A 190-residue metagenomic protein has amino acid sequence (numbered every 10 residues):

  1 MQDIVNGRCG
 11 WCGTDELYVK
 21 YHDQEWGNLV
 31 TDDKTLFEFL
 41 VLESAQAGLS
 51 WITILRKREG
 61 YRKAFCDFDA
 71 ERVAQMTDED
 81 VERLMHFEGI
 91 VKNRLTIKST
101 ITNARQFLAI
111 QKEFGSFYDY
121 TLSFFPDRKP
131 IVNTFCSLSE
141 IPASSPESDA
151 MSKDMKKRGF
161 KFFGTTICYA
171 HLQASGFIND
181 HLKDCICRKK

Functional and structural regions predicted by a protein language model:
M1-K190: HhH-family (HhH-GPD) DNA N-glycosylase catalytic core used in base-excision repair
